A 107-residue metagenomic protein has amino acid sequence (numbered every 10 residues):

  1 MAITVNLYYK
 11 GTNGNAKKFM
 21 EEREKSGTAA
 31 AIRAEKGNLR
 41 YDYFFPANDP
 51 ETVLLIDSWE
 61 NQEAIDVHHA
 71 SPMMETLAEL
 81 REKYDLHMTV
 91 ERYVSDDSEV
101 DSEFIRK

Functional and structural regions predicted by a protein language model:
A2, Y8, T12, E21-K25 (+3 more regions): N-terminal/domain-start segments enriched in small and hydrophobic, helix-friendly residues, covering either
A2-K10, R40-S71: Short, well-ordered beta-strand segments in beta-rich or mixed alpha/beta enzyme and ligand-binding folds
T12-G14, S95: Generic structural motif
N15-R40, M73-L77: Short amphipathic alpha-helical segments
A16-K18, T52, A64, E99: Intrinsically disordered, low-complexity acidic/polar segments
D42-E51, T76-K107: Glycine-rich beta-strand-turn "strand-cap" elements at beta-sheet edges
